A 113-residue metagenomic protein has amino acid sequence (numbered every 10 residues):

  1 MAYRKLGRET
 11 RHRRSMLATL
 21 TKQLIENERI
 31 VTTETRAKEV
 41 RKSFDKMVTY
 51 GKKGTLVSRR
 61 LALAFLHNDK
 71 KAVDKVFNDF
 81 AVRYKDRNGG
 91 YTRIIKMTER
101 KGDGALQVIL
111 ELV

Functional and structural regions predicted by a protein language model:
A2-R8, H12-S15, T19-V113: Structured, basic alpha/beta domains of bacterial-type, RNA-associated proteins
